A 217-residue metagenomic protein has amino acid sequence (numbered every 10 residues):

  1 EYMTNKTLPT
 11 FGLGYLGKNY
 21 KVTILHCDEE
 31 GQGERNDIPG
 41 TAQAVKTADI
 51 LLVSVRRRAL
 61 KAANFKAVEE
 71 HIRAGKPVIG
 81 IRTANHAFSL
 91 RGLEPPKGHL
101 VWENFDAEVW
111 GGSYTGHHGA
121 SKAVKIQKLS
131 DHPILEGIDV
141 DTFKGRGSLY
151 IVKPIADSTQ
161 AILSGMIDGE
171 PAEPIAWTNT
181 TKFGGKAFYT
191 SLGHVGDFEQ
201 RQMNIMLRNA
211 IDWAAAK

Functional and structural regions predicted by a protein language model:
E1-A87: Helical hinge/lid and interdomain linker segments adjacent to catalytic or ligand-binding clefts that mediate domain
K6, T10, I38-P39, K66 (+4 more regions): A structural signal for well-ordered alpha-helical segments within the folded catalytic domains of diverse enzymes
L13, E69, L135, R208-D212: Non-transmembrane alpha-helical segments in soluble domains of secreted/periplasmic/extracellular proteins
G14-T23, R35, K46-T47, H117-K186: Catalytic beta-strand/loop cores that center a nucleophilic Ser/Cys/Thr and support acyl-enzyme chemistry
H26-D28, R82, I138, G165 (+1 more regions): Residues at the C-termini of beta-strands that transition into short coil/loop
Q43-K46, D168-P174, T180-K217: Extracellular ligand-binding/catalytic regions of CAZymes and related secreted enzymes and adhesion modules
V53, R57-E136: A glycine-rich, often tryptophan-bearing local segment used as a flexible ligand/cofactor-contacting loop or short
I79, I162, F188-T190: Hydrophobic/aromatic beta-strand patches that form the interior of the parallel beta-sheet core in alpha/beta enzyme
